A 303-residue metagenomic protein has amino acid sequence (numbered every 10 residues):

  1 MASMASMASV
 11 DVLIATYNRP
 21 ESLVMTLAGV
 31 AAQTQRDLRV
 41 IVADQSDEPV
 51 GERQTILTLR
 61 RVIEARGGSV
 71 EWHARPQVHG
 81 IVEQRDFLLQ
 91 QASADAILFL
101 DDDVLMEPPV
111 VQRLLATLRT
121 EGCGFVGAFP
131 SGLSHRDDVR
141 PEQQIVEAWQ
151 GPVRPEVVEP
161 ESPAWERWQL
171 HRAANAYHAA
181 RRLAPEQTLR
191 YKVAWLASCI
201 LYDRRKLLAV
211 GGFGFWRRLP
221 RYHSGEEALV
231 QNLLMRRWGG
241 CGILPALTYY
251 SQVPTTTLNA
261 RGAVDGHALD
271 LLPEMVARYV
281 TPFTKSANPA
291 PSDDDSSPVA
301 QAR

Functional and structural regions predicted by a protein language model:
R19-A32: Short, well-formed alpha-helical segments that are part of the catalytic scaffolds of diverse glycosyltransferases
M25, T188-R205, G211-R303: C-terminal catalytic/acceptor-binding lobe
G29-H73: Acidic donor-binding segment of Leloir-type glycosyltransferases
R75-A92: Glycine-rich, basic loop-to-helix element that forms the pyrophosphate-binding segment of sugar-nucleotide handling
I97: Short aromatic/hydrophobic "clamp" motif used to bind/position activated sugar donors
D101-L105: The conserved acidic donor/metal-binding loop of glycosyltransferases
P109-E166: Conserved donor NDP-sugar-binding/catalytic core segment of glycosyltransferases
V158-N175, R181-Y202: A recurrent flexible, glycine/aromatic-enriched loop bordering the glycosyltransferase active site that acts as
